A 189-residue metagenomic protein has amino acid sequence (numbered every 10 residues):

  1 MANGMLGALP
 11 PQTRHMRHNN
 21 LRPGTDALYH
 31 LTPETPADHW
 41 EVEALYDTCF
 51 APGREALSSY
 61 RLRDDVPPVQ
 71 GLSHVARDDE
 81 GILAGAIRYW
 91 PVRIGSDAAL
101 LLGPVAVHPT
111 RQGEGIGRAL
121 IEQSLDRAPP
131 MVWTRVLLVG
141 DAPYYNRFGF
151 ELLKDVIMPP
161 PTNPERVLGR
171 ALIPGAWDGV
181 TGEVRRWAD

Functional and structural regions predicted by a protein language model:
G4-G7, G24: Residue-identity detector for glycine
R14-R61, P67-L83, P174-D189: Short amphipathic alpha-helix that is part of the acyltransferase structural core
G71, N163-L168: Short hydrophobic/aromatic beta-strand or adjacent loop that forms the aromatic wall/cage of a ligand/substrate-binding
S73-V75, I82-V92, A98-A106: Conserved beta-strand in the GNAT
I87, T110, L152-D155, R166-D189: Extended, non-catalytic scaffold segments that flank or surround catalytic motifs
R111-Q123, W133: Conserved acetyl-CoA pyrophosphate-binding loop and the N-cap/start of the following alpha-helix in GNAT-like
P130-P164: Conserved active-site alpha-helix within GNAT-family acetyltransferase domains
